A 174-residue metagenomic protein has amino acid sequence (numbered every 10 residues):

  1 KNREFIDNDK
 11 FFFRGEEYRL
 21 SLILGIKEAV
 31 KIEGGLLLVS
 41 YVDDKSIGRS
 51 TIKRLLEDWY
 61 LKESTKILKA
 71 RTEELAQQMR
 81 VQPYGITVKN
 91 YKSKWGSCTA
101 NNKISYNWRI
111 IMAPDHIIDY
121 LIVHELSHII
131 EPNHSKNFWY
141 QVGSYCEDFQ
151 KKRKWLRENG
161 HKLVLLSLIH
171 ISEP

Functional and structural regions predicted by a protein language model:
K1-Y120, I129-L168: Active-site-proximal or metal-binding-adjacent scaffold patches in catalytic folds
E125: Walker B catalytic acidic pair
I169-P174: Conserved small/polar residues in nucleotide/adenosyl-binding loops
